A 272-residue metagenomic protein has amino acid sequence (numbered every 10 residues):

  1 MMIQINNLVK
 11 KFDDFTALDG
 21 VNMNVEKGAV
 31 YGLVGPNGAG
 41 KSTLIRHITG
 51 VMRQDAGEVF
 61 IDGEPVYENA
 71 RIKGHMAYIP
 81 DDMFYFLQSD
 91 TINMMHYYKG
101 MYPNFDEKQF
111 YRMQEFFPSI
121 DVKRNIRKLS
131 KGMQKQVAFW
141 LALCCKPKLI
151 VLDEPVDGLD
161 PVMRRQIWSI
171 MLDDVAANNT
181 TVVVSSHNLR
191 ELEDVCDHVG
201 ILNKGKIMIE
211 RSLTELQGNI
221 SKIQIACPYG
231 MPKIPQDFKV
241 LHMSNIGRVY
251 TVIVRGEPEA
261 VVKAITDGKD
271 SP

Functional and structural regions predicted by a protein language model:
I3, K10-N203, I209: ABC transporter nucleotide-binding domains
T16, A29, Y229-M231, P258-A260: Residues that cap or initiate secondary-structure elements
T91, D106-E107, C227, V254 (+1 more regions): A structural signal for well-ordered alpha-helical scaffolds and beta->alpha junctions
Q109, I234, V261-I265: Hydrophobic side chains in well-ordered alpha-helices
Y111-Q114, T214-Q217, V262-K263: Generic detector of well-ordered alpha-helical segments enriched in charged/polar residues, highlighting helical
W168-G256: ABC transporter nucleotide-binding domain
R248, I253-P272: C-terminal coupling/interaction segments
